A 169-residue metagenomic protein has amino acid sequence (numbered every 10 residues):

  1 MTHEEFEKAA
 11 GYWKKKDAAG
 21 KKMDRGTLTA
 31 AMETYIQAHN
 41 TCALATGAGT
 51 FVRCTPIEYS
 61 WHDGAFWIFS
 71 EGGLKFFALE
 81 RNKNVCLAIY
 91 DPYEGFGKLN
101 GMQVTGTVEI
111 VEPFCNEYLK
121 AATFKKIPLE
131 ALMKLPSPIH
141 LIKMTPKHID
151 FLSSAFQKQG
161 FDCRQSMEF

Functional and structural regions predicted by a protein language model:
M1-M23, L99-F169: Charged, gly/pro-rich active-site loop segments
K21-T41: Short, basic/aromatic recognition patches
R25-T29, G72, K125-I127: Charged, amphipathic alpha-helical segments
H39-G72, L87-D91, N100: Short beta-strand segments
A48, Y90-G95, A131-S137: A short, aromatic/hydrophobic, helix- or strand-capping loop or linear motif that either lines the entrance/gate
A65-F66, N84, T107, H148: Structural motif
G72-K75, K147: A generic "binding-loop/recognition-motif" signal
K75-E109: Helix-adjacent hinge/juxtasegments
